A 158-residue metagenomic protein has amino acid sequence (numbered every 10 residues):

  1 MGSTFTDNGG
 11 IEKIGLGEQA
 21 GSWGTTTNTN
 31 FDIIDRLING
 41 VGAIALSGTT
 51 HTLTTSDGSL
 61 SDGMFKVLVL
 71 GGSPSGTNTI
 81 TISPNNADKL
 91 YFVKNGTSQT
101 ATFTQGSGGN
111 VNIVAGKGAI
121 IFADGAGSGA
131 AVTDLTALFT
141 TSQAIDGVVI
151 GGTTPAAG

Functional and structural regions predicted by a protein language model:
G2-G9, I14-A101: Exposed extracellular interaction/assembly regions and N-terminal maturation sites
S22-T29, A115-G125: Extracellular disulfide-bonded cysteine-rich modules/repeats
F31, A45-T52, T102-N110, A130-G158: Intrinsic low-complexity, repeat-rich intrinsically disordered segments enriched in small/flexible residues
G71, K94, D124, G151-T153: Feature marks extracellular polysaccharide-active and adherence modules
N85, A115-A119, F139: A short, sequence-level motif marking secondary-structure junctions
K89, G109, K117-A119: Generic beta-strand structural signal
N95-T97, S107, A115: Short loop/turn positions at the edges of beta-strands in beta-sheet-rich folds
